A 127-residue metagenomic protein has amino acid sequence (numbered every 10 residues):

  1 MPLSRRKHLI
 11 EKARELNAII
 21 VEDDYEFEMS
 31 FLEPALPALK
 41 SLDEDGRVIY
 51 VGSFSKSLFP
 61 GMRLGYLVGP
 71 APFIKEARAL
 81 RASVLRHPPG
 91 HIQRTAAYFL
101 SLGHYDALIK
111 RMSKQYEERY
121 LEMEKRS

Functional and structural regions predicted by a protein language model:
M1-L16, E26-F59, P72: Active-site pre-lysine segment of PLP-dependent enzymes
E15-A18, R126: A structural motif corresponding to the C-terminal end of an alpha-helix and its immediate exit/capping segment
V21-E22: Hydrophobic residues in beta-strands of the RecA-like P-loop NTPase core, especially within AAA+ ATPase
Y25, S127: Hydrophobic "lid"/C-terminal helical patch of Rossmann-like NAD(P)-dependent dehydrogenase/epimerase domains
V48-R126: PLP-dependent aminotransferase class I/II
